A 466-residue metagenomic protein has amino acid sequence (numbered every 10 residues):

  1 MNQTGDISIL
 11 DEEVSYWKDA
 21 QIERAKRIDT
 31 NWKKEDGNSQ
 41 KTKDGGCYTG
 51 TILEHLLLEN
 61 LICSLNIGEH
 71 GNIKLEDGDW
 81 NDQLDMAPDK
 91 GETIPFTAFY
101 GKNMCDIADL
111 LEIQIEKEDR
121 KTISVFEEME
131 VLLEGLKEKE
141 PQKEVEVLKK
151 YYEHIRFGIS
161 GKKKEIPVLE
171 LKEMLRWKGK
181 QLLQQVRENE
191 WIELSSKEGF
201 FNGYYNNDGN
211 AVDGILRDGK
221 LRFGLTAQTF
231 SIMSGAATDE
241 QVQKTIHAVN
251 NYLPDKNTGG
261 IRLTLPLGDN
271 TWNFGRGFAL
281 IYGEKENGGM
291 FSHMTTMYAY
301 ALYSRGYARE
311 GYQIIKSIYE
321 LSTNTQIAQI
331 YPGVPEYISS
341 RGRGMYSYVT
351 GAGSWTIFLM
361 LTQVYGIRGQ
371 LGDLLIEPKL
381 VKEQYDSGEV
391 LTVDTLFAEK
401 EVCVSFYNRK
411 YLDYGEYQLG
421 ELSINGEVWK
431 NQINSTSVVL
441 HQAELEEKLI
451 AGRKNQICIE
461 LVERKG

Functional and structural regions predicted by a protein language model:
M1-E92, Q114-K150, Q181, R187-F200 (+2 more regions): Active-site acid/base region of carbohydrate-active enzymes
T4, I107, L111-Q114, R309 (+2 more regions): Long alpha-helical scaffolds in large eukaryotic adaptor/regulatory proteins, encompassing alpha-solenoid repeat systems
E12, S234, E240-Q243, V404-S405 (+1 more regions): Short helix/loop capping segments that flank catalytic or ligand/cofactor-binding pockets
K41-G50, E165-W177, Y414-E421, V439 (+1 more regions): Glycine-rich, flexible loop segments associated with nucleotide phosphate handling
G46-E59, A87-C105, L110, K149-S340 (+1 more regions): Active-site core of glycosidic bond-cleaving carbohydrate-active enzymes
K74, F200-N202, M233, C403-S405 (+1 more regions): Structured core elements
E130-R176, T392-L412: Acidic, Ser/Thr-rich low-complexity intrinsically disordered segments
H247-N257, L267-D269, A279-M290, M297-G466: Non-catalytic C-terminal accessory modules of carbohydrate-active enzymes
